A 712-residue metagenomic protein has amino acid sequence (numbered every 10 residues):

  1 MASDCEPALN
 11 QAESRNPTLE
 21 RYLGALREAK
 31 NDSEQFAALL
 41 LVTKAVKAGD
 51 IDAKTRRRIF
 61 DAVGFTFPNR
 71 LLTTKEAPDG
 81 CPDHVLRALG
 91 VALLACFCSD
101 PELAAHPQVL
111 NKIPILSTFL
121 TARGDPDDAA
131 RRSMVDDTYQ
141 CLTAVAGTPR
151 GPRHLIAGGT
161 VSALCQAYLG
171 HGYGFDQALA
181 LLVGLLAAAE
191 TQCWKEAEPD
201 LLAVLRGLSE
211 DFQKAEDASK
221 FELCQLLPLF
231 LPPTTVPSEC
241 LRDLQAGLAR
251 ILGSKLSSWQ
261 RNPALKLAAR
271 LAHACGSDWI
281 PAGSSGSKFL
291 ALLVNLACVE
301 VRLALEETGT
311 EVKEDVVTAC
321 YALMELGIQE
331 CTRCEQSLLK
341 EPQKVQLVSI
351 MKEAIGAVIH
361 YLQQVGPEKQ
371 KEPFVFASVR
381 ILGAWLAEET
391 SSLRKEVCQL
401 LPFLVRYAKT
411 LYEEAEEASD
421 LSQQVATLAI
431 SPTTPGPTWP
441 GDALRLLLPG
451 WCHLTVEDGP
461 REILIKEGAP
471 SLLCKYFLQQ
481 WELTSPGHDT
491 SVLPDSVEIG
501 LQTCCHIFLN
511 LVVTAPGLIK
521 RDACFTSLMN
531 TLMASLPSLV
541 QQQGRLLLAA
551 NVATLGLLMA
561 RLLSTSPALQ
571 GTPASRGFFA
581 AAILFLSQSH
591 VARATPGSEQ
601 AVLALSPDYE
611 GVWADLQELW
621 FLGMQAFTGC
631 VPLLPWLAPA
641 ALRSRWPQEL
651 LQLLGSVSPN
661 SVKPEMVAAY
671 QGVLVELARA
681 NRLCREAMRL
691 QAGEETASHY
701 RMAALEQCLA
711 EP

Functional and structural regions predicted by a protein language model:
A2-L205, D211-C224, L231-A246, S257-N262 (+20 more regions): Elongated alpha-helical scaffolds that mediate protein-protein interactions in large eukaryotic proteins, primarily
G90-A92, T138-Q140, A319-E325, A377-I381 (+4 more regions): Well-ordered alpha-helical segments within folded domains of soluble proteins
R250-S254, A264-A268: Compositionally biased, intrinsically disordered low-complexity regions enriched for acidic
A291-S337, E341-V345, K352-Q364, E372: Extended repeat-based solenoid scaffolds, especially LRR ectodomains and other repeat-derived architectures
A319-A322, R380-G383, L650, T696-Y700: Short alpha-helical interaction motifs and adjacent low-complexity tails used for partner binding in regulatory proteins
A604-L605: Acidic-aromatic/histidine active-site loop/patch
Q625-T628, G672-V673, E711-P712: Detector for the mature cores of small, proteolytically processed and post-translationally modified peptide effectors
